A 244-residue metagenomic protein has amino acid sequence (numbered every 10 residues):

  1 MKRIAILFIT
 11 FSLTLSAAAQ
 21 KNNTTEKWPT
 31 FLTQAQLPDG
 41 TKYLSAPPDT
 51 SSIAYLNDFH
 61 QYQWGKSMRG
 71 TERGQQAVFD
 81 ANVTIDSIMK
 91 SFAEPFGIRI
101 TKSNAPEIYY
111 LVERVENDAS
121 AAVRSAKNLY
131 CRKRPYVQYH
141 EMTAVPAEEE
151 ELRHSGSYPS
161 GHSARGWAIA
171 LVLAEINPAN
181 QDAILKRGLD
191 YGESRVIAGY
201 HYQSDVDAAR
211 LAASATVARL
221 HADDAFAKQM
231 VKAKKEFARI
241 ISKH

Functional and structural regions predicted by a protein language model:
A5-T14: Bacterial N-terminal signal peptides
S12-L13, V172, A215: Alpha-helical transmembrane segments and their juxtamembrane interfaces
A17-A19: Boundary at the C-terminal end of the N-terminal hydrophobic targeting segment
K21-A198, A222, Q229: Hydrophobic alpha-helical bundle signature of multipass membrane enzymes
H162-G166, G199-K235: Alpha-helical transmembrane segments that form the membrane-embedded catalytic/substrate-binding core of multi-pass
K232-H244: Primarily interfacial, aromatic-capped hydrophobic alpha-helices that serve as membrane anchors
